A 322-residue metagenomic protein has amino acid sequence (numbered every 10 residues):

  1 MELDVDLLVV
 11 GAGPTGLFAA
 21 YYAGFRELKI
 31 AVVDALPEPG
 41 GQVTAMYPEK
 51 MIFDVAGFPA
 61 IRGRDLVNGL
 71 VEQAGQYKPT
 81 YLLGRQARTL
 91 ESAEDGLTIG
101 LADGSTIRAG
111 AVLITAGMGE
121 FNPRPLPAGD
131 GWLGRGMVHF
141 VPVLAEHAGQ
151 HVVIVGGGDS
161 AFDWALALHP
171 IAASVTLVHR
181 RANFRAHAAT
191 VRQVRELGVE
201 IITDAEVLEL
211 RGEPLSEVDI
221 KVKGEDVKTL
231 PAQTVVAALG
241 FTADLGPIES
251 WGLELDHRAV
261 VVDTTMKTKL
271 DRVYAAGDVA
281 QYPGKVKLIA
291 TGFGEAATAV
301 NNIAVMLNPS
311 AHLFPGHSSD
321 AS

Functional and structural regions predicted by a protein language model:
M1-V10, F25-R26, A31, E38 (+5 more regions): FAD-binding core/adjacent interface of flavoenzyme oxidoreductases
V9, V32, I154-V155, L177: Hydrophobic Val/Ile/Leu positions in short beta-strands of Rossmann-like dinucleotide-binding domains
G11-T15, G156-G158: Glycine-rich Rossmann-fold phosphate-binding loop(s) that bind the pyrophosphate of adenine dinucleotide cofactors
G24-A45, V175-A186: Glycine-rich FAD pyrophosphate-binding loop
P37, A148-I171: Rossmann-like NAD(P)H-binding beta-loop-alpha module
P37-I61, H187-R195: Conserved N-terminal glycine-rich FAD pyrophosphate-binding loop of Rossmann-like flavoproteins
A74-L101, T106-A109, H169-T264, L307 (+1 more regions): A Rossmann-like FAD-binding core segment of flavoenzymes
P125, D130-A148, T234-A290, G294 (+1 more regions): FAD-site-proximal beta/loop scaffold in flavoenzymes
